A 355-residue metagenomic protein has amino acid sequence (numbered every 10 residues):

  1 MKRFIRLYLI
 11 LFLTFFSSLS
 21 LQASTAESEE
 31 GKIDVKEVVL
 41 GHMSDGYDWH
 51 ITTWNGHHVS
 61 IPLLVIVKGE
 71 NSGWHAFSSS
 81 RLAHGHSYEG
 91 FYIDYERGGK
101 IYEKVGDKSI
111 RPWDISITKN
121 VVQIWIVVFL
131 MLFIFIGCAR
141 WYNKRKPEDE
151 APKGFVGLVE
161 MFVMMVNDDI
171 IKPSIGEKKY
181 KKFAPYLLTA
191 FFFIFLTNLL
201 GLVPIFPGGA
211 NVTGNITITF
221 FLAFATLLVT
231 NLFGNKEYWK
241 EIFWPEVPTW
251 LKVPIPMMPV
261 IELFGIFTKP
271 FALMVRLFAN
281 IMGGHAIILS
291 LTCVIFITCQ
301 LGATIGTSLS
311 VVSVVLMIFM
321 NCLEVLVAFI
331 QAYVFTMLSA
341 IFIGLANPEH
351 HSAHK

Functional and structural regions predicted by a protein language model:
K2-Y8, L19-K153: Perimembrane topogenic segments of multi-pass inner/organellar membrane proteins
F4-L19, F224, F319: Cleavable Sec-type N-terminal signal peptides
L7, N120-V121, K181-Y186, G214-I216: Alpha-helical transmembrane segments and their helix-start/interface "positive-inside/aromatic belt" motifs in integral
I110-W113, V166-Y180: Cytosolic juxtamembrane amphipathic/interface segments immediately preceding and feeding into a transmembrane helix
Q123-F129, N211-A223: Selective recognition of hydrophobic, aromatic-rich stretches within alpha-helical transmembrane segments of polytopic
F133-S174, W239: Hydrophobic transmembrane alpha-helix segments characteristic of membrane transport and insertion machinery
A184, T189-V203, T217-F221, A225-M337 (+1 more regions): Hydrophobic alpha-helical transmembrane segments and adjacent short intramembrane/lumenal linkers of inner/organellar
I205-G209: Membrane-interface helix termini and inter-helical loops of multi-pass transporters
